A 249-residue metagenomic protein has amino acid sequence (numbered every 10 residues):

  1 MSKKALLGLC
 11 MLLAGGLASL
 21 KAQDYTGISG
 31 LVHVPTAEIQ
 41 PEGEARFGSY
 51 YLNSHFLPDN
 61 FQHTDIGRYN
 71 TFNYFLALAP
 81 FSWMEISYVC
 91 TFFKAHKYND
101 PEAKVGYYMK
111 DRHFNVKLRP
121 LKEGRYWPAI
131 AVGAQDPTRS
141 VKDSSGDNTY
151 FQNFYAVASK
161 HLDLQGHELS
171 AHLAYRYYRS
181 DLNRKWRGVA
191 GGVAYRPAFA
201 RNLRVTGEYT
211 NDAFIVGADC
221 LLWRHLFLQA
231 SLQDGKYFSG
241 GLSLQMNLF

Functional and structural regions predicted by a protein language model:
M1-S29: Cleavable N-terminal export/targeting peptides
A22-F154, S159-H167, Y177, P197-L203 (+3 more regions): Transmembrane beta-barrel domains of Gram-negative outer membranes and organellar outer membranes
L78, E208-Y209, L232-D234: Non-cytosolic beta-sheet module surface loops
F114-L118, G191, C220, D234-F249: Outer-membrane beta-barrel "beta-signal"
E168-R204: A mid-sequence, solvent-exposed acidic-amphipathic segment
R184-K185, R196, E208-T210, D219-L221: Low-complexity, polar/charged sequence tracts that form flexible coils or short amphipathic helices and often embed
